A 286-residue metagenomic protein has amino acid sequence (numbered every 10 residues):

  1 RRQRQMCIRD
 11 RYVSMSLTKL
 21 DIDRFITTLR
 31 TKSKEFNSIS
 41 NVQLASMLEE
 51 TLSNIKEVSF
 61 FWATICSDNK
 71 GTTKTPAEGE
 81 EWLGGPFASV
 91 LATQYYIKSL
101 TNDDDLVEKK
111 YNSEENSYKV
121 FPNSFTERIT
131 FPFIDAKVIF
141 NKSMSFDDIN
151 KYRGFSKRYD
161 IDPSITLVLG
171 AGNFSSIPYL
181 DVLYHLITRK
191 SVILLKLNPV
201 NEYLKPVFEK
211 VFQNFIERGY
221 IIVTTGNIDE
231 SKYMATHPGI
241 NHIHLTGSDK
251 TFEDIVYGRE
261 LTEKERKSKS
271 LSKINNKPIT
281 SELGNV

Functional and structural regions predicted by a protein language model:
R1, L186, A235-H237: A short, aliphatic-rich alpha-helical micro-motif
R1-I8: Short, small-residue-biased leader/transition segments that mark boundaries at the very start of proteins
R9-I149, Y184, N198-E202, K210-I216: N-terminal Rossmann-like NAD(P)+-binding subdomain of aldehyde/semialdehyde dehydrogenases
Y12-S14, I165, N214-V286: Conserved NAD(P)+-binding/catalytic subdomain of aldehyde/semialdehyde dehydrogenases
F133-S176, L180, R189: Active-site-adjacent "gating/activation" loops or surface patches in catalytic cores
I165, I177-D229, R266-S268: PLP-dependent aminotransferase-like
N173-F174, N201, K250-F252: Glycine-rich nucleotide phosphate-binding loop and flanking beta-alpha elements of Rossmann-like dinucleotide-binding
